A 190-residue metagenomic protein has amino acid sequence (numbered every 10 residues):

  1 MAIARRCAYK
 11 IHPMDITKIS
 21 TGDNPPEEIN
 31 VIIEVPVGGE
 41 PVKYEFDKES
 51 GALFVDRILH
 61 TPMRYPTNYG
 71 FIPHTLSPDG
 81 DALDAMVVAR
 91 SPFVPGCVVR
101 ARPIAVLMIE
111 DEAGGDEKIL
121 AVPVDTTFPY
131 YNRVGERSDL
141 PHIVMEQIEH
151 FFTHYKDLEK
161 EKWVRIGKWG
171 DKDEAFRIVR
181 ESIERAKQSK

Functional and structural regions predicted by a protein language model:
I11-K190: Hydrophobic N-terminal alpha-helices or hydrophobic patches in metabolic proteins across all domains of life
